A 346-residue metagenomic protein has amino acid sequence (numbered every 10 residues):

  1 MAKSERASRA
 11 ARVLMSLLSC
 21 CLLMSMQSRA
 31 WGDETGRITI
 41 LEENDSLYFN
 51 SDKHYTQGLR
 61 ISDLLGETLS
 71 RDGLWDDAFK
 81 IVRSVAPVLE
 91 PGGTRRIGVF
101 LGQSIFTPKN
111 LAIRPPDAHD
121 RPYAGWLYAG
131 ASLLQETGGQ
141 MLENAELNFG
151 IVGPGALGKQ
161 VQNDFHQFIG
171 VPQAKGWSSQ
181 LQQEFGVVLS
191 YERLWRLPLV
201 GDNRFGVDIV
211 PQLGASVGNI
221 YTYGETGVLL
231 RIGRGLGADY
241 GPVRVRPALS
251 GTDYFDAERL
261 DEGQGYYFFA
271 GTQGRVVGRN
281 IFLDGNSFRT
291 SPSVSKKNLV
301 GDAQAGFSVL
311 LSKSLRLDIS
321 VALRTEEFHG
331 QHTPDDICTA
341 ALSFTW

Functional and structural regions predicted by a protein language model:
E34, E67, R95, G125 (+4 more regions): Short coil turns and loop connectors of transmembrane beta-barrels in diderm outer membranes and organellar homologs
I38-N44, I97-I105, L147-G153, R193 (+5 more regions): Transmembrane beta-barrel strands of outer-membrane/channel proteins
S46, R114-H119, Q173-S179, G214 (+2 more regions): Extracellular loop and loop/strand-boundary signature of outer-membrane beta-barrel proteins
K53-L59, R95, Y123-L127, E143 (+7 more regions): Residues that define the transmembrane beta-barrel architecture of outer-membrane proteins
L59-L65, L101, A129-Q135, F149 (+6 more regions): Residues on the lipid-exposed face of transmembrane beta-strands in outer-membrane beta-barrel proteins
T68-D72, Q140, P198-G201, G235-A238 (+1 more regions): Repeated loop/turn-to-beta-strand initiation elements of outer-membrane beta-barrel proteins
V82-Q160: Long, hydrophobic/aromatic-enriched structural stretches that serve as scaffold segments
K109-L111, L229, R234-W346: Outer membrane beta-barrel transmembrane domains
